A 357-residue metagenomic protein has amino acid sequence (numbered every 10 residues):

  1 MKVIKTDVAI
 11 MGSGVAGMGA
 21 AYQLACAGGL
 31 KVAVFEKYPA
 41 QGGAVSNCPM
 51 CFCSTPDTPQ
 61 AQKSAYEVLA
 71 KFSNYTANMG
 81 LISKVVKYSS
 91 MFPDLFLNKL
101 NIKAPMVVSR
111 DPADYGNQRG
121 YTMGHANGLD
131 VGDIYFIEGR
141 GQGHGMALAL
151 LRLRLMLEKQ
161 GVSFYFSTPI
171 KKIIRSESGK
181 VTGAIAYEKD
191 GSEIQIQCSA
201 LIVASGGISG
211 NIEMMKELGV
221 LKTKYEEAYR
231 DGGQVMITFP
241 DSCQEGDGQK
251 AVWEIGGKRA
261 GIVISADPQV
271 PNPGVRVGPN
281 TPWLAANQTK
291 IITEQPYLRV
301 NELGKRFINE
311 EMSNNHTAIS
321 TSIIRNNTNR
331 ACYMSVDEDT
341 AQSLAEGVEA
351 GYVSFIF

Functional and structural regions predicted by a protein language model:
K2-A16, A33: Beta1/beta-strand and adjacent pyrophosphate-binding region of the FAD-binding site in flavoprotein oxidoreductases
A16, A40, K305: Conserved Rossmann-like nucleotide-cofactor binding loop
C26-N47: Glycine-rich FAD pyrophosphate-binding loop
F52-V85: Glycine-rich active-site loop/strand segments that organize a redox cofactor
T76-L81, N98-A113, K258-G261, I308: A short alpha-helix-loop-beta-strand transition element characteristic of N-terminal alpha/beta dinucleotide-binding
K87-S192, C198, I212-E213, V270-V275: Conserved redox-cofactor binding core of oxidoreductases
K189-S192, I196-G274: Glycine-rich loop(s) and the adjacent beta-strand/alpha-helix scaffold that form part
E245, Q249-F357: An anion/pyrophosphate-binding glycine-rich loop and adjacent beta-alpha core in soluble alpha-beta enzymes
